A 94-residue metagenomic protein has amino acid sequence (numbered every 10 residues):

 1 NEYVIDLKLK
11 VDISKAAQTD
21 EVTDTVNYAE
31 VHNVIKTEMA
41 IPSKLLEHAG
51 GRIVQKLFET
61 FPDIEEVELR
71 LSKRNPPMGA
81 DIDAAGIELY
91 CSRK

Functional and structural regions predicted by a protein language model:
N1-K94: N-terminal, polar/charged subdomain of small-to-medium soluble alpha/beta proteins
